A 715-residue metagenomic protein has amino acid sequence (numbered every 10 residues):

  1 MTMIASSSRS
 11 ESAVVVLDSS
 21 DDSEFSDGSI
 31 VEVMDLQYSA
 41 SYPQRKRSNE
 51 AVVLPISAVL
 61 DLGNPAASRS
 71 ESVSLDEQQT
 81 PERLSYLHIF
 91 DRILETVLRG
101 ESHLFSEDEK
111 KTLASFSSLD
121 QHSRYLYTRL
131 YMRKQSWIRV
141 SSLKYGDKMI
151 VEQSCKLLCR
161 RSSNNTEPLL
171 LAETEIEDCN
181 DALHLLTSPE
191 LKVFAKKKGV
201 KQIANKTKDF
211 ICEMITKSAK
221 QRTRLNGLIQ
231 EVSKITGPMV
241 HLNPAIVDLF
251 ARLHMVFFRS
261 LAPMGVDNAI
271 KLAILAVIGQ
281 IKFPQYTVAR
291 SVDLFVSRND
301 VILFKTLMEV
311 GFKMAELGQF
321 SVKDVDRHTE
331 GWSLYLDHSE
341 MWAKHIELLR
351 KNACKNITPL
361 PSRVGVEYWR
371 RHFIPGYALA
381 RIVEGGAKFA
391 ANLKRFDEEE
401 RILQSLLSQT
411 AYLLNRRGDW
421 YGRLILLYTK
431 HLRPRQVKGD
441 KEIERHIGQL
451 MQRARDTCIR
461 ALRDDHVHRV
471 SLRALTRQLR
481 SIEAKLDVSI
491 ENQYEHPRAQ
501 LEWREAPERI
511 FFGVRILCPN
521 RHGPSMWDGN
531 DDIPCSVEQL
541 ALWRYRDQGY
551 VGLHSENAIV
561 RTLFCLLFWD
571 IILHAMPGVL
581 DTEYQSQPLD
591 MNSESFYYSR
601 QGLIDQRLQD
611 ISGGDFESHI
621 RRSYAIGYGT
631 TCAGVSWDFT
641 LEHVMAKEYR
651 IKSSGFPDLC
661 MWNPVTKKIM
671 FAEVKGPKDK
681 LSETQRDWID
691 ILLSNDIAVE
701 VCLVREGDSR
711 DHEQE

Functional and structural regions predicted by a protein language model:
V14-L113, S117-Y125, R129-F396, E400 (+2 more regions): N-terminal alpha-helical interaction modules that lie
L183, A391-K394, T410, T429 (+1 more regions): Hydrophobic/aromatic side-chain positions at a characteristic register within alpha-helices of tetratricopeptide repeats
W369-G376, L406-N415, I443-G448, R460-H468 (+2 more regions): Solenoid-like repeat scaffolds
G376-V383, R416-Y421, M451, R469-L472: Generic helix N-cap/helix-start motif at coil->alpha-helix transitions
A380, G385-A390, G422-L432, T476-R480 (+1 more regions): Conserved small-residue packing positions in alpha-helical repeats and bundles
E399-L406, R435-L462, I490-A499: Alpha-helical repeat scaffolds
A541, L563, I604, G634-K647 (+3 more regions): Conserved catalytic cores of phosphodiester-cleaving nucleases, focusing on short active-site segments
W662-M670, G676, S694-Q714: Nucleic-acid nuclease catalytic cores
